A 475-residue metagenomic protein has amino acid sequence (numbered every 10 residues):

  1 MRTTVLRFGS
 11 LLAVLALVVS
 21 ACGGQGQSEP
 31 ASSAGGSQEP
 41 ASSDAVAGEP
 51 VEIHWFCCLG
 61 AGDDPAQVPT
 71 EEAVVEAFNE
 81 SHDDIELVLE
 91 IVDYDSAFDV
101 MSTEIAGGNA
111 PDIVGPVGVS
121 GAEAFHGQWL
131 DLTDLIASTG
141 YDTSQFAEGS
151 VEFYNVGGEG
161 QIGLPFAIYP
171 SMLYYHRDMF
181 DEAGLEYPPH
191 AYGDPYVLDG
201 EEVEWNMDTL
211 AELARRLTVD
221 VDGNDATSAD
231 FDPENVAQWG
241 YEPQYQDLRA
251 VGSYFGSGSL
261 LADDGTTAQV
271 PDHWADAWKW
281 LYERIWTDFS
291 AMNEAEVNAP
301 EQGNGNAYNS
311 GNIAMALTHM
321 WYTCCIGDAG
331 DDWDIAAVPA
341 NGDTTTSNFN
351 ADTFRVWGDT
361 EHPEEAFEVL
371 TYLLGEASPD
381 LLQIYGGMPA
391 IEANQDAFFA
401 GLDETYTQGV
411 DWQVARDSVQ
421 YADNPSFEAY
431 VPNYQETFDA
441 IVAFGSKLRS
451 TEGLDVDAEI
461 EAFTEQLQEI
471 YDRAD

Functional and structural regions predicted by a protein language model:
T3, V19-H126, A137-S144, A183 (+6 more regions): Conserved N-terminal structural module of periplasmic/extracytoplasmic solute-binding proteins
Q25, V117-M172, P233, D334-P339: Hinge/lid segment of periplasmic solute-binding proteins
A45-A47, Y322-G330, G342-F349, F354-A440: C-terminal lobe and pocket-closing loops of periplasmic/extracytoplasmic Venus-flytrap solute-binding proteins
I91-V100, V117, V203-T209, N293-N309: Short helix-initiation/N-cap motifs at beta->coil->alpha
F98-A110, M179-F180, T209-R216, E301-A316 (+2 more regions): Short helices/loops that flank or line small-molecule/ion binding pockets
T133-F146, P189-E202, F231-E234, G258-A277 (+1 more regions): Short, solvent-exposed loop/beta-turn-alpha elements that line the ligand-binding surface or hinge of extracytoplasmic
V156-A167, S171, D199-T267: Extracytoplasmic/periplasmic solute-binding protein
L213-A214, R249-G252, D263-N298, G327 (+1 more regions): Glycine-centered hinge/linker elements that transmit conformational signals in sensory and ligand-binding systems
